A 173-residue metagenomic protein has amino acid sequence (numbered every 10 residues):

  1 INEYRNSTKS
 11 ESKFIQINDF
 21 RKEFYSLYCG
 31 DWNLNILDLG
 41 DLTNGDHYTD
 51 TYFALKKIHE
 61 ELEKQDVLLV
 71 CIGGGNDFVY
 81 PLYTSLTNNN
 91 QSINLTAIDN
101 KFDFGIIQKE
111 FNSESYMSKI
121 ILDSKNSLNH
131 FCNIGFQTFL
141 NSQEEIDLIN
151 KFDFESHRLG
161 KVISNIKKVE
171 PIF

Functional and structural regions predicted by a protein language model:
I1-F173: Conserved alpha-helical scaffold segments that buttress catalytic/binding sites
